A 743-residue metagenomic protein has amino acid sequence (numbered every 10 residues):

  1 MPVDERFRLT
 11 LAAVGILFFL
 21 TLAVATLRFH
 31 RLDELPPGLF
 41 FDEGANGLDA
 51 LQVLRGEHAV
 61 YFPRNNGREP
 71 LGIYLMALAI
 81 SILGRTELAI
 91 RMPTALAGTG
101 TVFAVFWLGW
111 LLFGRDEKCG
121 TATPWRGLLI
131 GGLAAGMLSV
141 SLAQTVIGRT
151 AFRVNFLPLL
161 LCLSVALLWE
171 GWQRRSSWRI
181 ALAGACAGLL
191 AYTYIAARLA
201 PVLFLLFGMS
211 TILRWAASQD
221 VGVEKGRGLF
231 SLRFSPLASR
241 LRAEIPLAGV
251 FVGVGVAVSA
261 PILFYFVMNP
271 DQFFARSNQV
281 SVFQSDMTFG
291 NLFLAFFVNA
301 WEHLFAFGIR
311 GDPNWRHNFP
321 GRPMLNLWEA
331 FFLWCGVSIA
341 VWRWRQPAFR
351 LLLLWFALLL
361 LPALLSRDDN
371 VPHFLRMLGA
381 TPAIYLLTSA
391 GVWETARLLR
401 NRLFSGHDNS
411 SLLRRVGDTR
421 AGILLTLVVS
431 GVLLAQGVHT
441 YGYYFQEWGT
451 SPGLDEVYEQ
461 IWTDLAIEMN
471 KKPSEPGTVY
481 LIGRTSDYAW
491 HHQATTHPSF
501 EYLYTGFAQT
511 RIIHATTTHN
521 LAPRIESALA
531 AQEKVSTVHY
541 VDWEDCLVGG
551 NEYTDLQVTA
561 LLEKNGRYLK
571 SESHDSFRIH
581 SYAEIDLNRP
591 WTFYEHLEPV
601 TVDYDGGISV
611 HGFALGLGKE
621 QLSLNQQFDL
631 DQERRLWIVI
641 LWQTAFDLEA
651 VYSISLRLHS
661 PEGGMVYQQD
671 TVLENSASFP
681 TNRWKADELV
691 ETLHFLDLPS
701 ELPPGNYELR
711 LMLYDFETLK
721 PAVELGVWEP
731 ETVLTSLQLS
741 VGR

Functional and structural regions predicted by a protein language model:
P2-V3, E117-T121, W125, L161-I180 (+2 more regions): Membrane-interface transmembrane helices that cradle and orient dolichyl/undecaprenyl
F18, V252, V392-G442: Signature aromatic-anchored transmembrane alpha helix within multi-pass, membrane-resident enzymes that catalyze glycan
N46-G56, I82, L189-Y192, R198-G222 (+8 more regions): Transmembrane-lumen/periplasm boundary regions of multi-pass, lipid-linked membrane glycan transferases
M92-E117, L163, C335-S338: Transmembrane-helix motifs of polytopic, lipid-linked glycan transferases
A104, F156-Q173, R179, A183-A187 (+2 more regions): Specific aromatic-rich, kink-prone transmembrane helix
V105-V140, P347-L354: Transmembrane-helix signature of polytopic, membrane-embedded enzymes that assemble or transfer cell-envelope glycans
V146, A196-L199, E394, G422-H580 (+5 more regions): Catalytic lumenal/periplasmic loop and adjoining terminal transmembrane helix of membrane glycan-assembly enzymes
G148, V154-L157, L199, L327-W328 (+1 more regions): Hydrophobic/aromatic-rich transmembrane helices and adjacent perimembrane loops
